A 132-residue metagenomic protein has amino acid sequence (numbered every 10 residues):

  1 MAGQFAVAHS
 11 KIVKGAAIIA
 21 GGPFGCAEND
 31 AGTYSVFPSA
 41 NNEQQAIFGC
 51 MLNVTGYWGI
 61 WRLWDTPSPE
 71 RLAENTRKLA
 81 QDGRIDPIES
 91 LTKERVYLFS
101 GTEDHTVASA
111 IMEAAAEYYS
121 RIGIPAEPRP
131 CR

Functional and structural regions predicted by a protein language model:
A2-K11, A17-A20: Short glycine-enriched nucleophile-adjacent loop and the immediately C-terminal alpha-helix near the catalytic center
A16, G101-H105: Second-shell loop/turn segments in exported
I19-A20, F99, C131-R132: Alpha/beta-hydrolase-fold catalytic nucleophile elbow
G21-E89: Mobile cap/lid helix-loop segments that gate and shape the active-site cleft of serine hydrolases
L91, Y97-S100: Short beta-strand/loop motif that positions the catalytic acidic residue of the alpha/beta-hydrolase fold
H105-A114: Conserved alpha/beta-hydrolase "acid-adjacent" motif
S120-R132: Catalytic histidine neighborhood in serine/cysteine hydrolases with alpha/beta-hydrolase-type architecture
